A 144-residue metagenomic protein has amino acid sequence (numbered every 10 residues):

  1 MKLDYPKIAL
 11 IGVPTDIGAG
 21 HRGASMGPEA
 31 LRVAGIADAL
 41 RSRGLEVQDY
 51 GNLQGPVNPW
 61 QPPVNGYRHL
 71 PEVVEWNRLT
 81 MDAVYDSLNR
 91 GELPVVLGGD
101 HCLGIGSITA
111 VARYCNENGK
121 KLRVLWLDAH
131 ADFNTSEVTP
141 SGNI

Functional and structural regions predicted by a protein language model:
K2-I144: Conserved alpha-helical scaffold segments that buttress catalytic/binding sites
